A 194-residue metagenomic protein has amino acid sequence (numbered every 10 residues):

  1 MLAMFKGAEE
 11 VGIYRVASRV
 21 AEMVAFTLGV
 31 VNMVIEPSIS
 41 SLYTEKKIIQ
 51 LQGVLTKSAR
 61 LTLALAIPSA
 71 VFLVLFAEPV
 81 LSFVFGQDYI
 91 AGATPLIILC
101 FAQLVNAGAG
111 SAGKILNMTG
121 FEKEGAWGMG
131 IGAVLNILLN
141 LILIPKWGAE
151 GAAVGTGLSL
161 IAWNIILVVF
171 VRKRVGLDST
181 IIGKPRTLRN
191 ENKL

Functional and structural regions predicted by a protein language model:
M1-M23, S41, P79-Q87, K146: Helix-terminus/linker motif at the lipid-water interface of multi-pass membrane proteins
A8-E10, T56, V74-L104: Interfacial segments at transmembrane-helix termini and the short loops linking adjacent helices
E9, P79-S82, G120-K123, G130-I165 (+2 more regions): Membrane-interface helix-loop junctions in multi-pass transport and translocation proteins
G12-G29, R60-L61, L160: Alpha-helical transmembrane segments of polytopic membrane transporters and translocases
A21-K46, Q52-L55, G113-M118: Helix-loop junctions and terminal segments of transmembrane helices in multi-pass membrane transport/translocation
V31, L104, S111-I115, K123 (+2 more regions): C-terminal transmembrane helix end/exit motif
T44, I97-I131: Membrane-interface junctions at transmembrane-helix termini in multi-pass inner-membrane proteins
K47-F76, A93-L96: Interfacial transmembrane-helix starts/ends
